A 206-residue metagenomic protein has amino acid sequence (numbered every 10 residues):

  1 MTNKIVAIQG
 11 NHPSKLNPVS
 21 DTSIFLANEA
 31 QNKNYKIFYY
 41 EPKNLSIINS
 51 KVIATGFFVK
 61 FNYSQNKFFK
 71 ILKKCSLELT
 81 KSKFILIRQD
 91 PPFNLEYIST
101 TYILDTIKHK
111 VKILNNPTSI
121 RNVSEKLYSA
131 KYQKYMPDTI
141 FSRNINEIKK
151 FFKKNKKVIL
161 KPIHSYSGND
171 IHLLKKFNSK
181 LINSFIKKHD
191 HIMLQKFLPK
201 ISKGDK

Functional and structural regions predicted by a protein language model:
M1, L77-K81, F152-K154, I186-K187: Flexible, charged surface loops at secondary-structure boundaries
T2-A7: Extreme N-terminal starter segment of soluble prokaryotic enzymes
I8, L86-I87, Q195: Redox-cofactor binding/interface segments in oxidoreductases and associated redox assembly factors
G10-H12: Extended, domain-scale alpha-helical bundle/helix-rich regions
S14-F141: Conserved N-proximal alpha/beta basic substrate-recognition cap immediately N-terminal to, or forming the N-lobe
P18, S124-E125, F151, G168-I171: Short, charged, surface-exposed secondary-structure boundary motifs
S46, I148-K149: Generic structural signal for individual residues within well-ordered alpha-helical segments across diverse proteins
I145-N146, K153-K157, H164-K206: Phosphate-binding site of ATP-dependent enzymes
